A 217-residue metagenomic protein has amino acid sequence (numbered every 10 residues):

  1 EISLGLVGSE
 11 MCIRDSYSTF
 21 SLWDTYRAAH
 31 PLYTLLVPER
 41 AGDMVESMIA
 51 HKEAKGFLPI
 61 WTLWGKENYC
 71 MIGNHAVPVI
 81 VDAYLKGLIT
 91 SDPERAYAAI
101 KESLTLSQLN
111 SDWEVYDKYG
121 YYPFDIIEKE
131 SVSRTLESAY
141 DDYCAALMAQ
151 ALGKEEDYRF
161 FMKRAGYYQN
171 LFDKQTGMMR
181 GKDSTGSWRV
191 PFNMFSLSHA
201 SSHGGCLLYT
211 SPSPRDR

Functional and structural regions predicted by a protein language model:
E1-I13, P212-D216: Short, small-residue-biased leader/transition segments that mark boundaries at the very start of proteins
D15-T19, H30-L35, K66-C70, S131-T135: Short, charged/polar micro-motifs that form catalytic or ligand-binding hotspots
S18, D24-A41, V81-G87, Y143-L152 (+2 more regions): Alpha-helical support elements that line or immediately flank enzyme active sites and cofactor-binding pockets
S18-T19, P38-G42, S47, H51 (+1 more regions): A conserved hydrophobic secondary-structure block that centers on an alpha-helix together with its immediately flanking
P31-T34, G42-V45, P59-I60, T176: Short, solvent-exposed loop/turn and secondary-structure capping segments
S47-E155, F160-Y168, S202-G204: Active-site cavity-forming subdomains of large catalytic enzyme subunits
P59, A146, Q150-S211, R215: Catalytic cores of carbohydrate-active enzymes
